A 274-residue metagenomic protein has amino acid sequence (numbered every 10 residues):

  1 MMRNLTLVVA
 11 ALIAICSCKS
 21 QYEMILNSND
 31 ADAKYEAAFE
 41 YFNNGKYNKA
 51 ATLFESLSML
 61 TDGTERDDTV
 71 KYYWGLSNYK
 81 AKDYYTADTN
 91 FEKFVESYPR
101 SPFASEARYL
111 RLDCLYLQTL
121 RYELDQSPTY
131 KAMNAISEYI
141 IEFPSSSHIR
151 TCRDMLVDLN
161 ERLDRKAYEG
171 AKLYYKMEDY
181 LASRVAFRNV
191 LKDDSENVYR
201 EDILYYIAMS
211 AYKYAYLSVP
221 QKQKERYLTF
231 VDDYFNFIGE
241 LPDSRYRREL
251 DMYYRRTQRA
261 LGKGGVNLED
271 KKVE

Functional and structural regions predicted by a protein language model:
M1-C18: Sec-dependent bacterial lipoprotein signal peptides
S17-E274: Acidic, polar-rich low-complexity tracts and alpha-helical solenoid repeat scaffolds
